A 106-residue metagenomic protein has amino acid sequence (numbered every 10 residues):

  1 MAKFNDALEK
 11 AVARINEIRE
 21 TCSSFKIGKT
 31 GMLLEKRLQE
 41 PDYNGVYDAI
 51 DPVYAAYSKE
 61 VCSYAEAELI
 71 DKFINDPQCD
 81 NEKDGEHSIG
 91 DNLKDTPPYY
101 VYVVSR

Functional and structural regions predicted by a protein language model:
M1-R106: GIY-YIG nuclease catalytic motif and its immediate N-terminal context
